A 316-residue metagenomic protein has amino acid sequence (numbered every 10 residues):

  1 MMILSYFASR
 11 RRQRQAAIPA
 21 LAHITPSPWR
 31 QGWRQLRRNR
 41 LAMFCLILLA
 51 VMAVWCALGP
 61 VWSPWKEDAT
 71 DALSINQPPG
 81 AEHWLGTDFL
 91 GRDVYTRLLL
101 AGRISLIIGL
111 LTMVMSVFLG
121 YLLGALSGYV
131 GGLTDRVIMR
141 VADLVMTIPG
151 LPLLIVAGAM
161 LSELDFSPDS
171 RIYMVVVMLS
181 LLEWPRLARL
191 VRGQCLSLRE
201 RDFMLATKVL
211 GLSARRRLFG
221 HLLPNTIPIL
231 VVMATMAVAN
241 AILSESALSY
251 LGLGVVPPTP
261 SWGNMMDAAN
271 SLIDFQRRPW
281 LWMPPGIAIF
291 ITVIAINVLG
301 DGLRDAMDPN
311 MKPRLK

Functional and structural regions predicted by a protein language model:
M1-Y121, A125, L133, L151 (+7 more regions): Gly/Trp-centered helix-boundary motif
M52-C56, I155-A159, L179-P185, M236 (+1 more regions): Alpha-helical transmembrane segments of multi-pass membrane proteins
P60, G128-Y129, A159-E163, G193 (+3 more regions): Transmembrane helix-loop junction
W84, V94, M115-L119, G128-Y129 (+2 more regions): Generic hydrophobic transmembrane alpha-helix motif, especially the helices
V94-A101, V141, V191, C195 (+4 more regions): Short hydrophobic alpha-helical segments within the ABC transporter permease transmembrane module
Y129-L133, D169, T235, Q276: Helix-loop interface residues and adjacent transmembrane-helix termini in multi-pass membrane transporters, primarily
P152-V156, M160, V176, L230-M265: Non-cytoplasmic
Q194-F203, L303-N310: Transmembrane helix boundary and interhelical loop/hinge segments in multi-pass membrane proteins
